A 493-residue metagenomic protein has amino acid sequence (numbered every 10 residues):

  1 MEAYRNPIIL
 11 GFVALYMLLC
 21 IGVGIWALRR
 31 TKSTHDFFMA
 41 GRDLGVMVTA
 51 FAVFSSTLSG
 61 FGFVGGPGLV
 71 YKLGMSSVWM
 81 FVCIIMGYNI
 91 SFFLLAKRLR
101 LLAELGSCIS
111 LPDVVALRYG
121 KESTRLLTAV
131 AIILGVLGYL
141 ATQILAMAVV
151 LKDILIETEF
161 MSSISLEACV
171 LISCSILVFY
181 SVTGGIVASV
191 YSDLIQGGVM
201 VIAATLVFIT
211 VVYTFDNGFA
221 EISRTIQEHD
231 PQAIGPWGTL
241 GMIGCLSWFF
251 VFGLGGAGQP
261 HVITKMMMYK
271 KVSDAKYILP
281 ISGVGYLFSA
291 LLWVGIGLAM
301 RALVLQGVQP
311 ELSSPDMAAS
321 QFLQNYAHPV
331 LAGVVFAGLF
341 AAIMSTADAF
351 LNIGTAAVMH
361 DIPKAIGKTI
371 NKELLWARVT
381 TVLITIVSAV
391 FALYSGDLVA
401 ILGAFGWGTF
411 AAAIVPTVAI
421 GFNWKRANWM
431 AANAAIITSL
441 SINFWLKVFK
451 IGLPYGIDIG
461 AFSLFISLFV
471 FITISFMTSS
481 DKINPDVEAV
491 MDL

Functional and structural regions predicted by a protein language model:
M1-L493: Membrane-embedded helix-loop-helix hairpins and adjacent transmembrane boundary segments in multi-pass transporters
